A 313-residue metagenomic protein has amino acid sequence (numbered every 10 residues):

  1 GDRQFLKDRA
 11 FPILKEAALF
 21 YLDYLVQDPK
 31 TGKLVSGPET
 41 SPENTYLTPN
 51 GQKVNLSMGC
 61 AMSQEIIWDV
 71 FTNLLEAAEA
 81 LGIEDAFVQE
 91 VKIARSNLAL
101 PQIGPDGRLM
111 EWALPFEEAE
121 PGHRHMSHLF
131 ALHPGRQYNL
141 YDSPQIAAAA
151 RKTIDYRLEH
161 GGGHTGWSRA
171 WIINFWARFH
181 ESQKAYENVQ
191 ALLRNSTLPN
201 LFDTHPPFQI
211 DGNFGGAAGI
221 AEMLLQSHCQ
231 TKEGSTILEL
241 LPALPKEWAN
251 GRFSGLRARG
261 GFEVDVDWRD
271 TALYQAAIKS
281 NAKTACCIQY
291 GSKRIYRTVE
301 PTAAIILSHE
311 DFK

Functional and structural regions predicted by a protein language model:
G1-L19, D23, Q27, L34-P42 (+3 more regions): Primarily short, surface-exposed interaction patches in extracytoplasmic proteins
R3-P12, C60-C229, I237, Y274: Active-site core of glycosidic bond-cleaving carbohydrate-active enzymes
E16-A77: Acidic/histidine-rich catalytic neighborhood
D23, Q183-F312: Non-catalytic C-terminal accessory modules of carbohydrate-active enzymes
P29-T31, S36-S41, M62, S127-L129 (+3 more regions): Short, solvent-exposed loop/turn segments at the edges of secondary structure
G37-T40, E90-S96, L241-W248: A glycine-rich phosphate-binding loop feature that marks nucleotide/adenosyl-phosphate handling sites
L47-P49, Q145, A277-I278: Short conserved micro-motifs at the rims of enzyme active sites and ligand-binding pockets
L56, G122-R124, S254-R257: Short Gly/Pro-enriched turn/cap motifs at secondary-structure boundaries
